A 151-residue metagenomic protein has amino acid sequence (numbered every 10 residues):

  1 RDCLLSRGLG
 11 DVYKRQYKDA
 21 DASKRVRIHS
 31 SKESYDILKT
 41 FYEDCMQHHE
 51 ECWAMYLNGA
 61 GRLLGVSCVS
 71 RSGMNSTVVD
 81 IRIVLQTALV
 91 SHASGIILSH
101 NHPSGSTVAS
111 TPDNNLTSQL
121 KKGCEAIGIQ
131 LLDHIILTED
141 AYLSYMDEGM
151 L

Functional and structural regions predicted by a protein language model:
R1-C3, E43-C45, Q86-T87, E125: Short, flexible, glycine/charge-rich loop motifs used to bind or transfer phosphoryl groups or to couple energy/partner
R1-Y13: Single conserved hydrophobic/aromatic residue that forms the stacking wall/gate of nucleotide- or nucleobase-binding
L4, E33, I37, V79-D80: Short, conserved clusters of charged catalytic residues that mark active-site and nucleotide-handling motifs
L5, H48-E50, H92: Residue-level preference for short coil/turn positions at secondary-structure junctions
D11-S70, M146-L151: Non-catalytic interface/targeting segments
R15, N58-A60, S70-L151: Active-site-proximal loop/helix of nucleotide/amide-processing enzymes and allied scaffolds
